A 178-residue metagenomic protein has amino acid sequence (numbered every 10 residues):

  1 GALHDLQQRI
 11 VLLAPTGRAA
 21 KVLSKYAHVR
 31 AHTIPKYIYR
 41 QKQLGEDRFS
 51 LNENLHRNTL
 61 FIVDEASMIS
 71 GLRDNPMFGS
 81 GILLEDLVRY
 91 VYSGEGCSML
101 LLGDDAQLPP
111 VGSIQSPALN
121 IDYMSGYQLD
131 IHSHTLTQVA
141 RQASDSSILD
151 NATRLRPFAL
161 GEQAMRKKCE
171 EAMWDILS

Functional and structural regions predicted by a protein language model:
G1-H4: Walker A/P-loop NTP-binding motif
Q8-F61: Inter-Walker segment of RecA-like/P-loop motor cores
A19-K25, Y39-Q41, I69-G71, L108-G112 (+1 more regions): Switch/connector loops and helix/strand junctions flanking conserved nucleotide-binding motifs in nucleotide-processing
V29-A31, M77-L83, S116-I121: Glycine-rich, phosphate-binding/catalytic loops in enzymes
Q43-L60, I69, N75, G79 (+1 more regions): Short basic/glycine-enriched coil/helix segment immediately N-terminal to the Walker B
F61, L100-L101: Hydrophobic positions in the central parallel beta-sheet of the AAA+
D64-A66, D105: Walker B catalytic acidic pair
E85-D86, Y90-C97, D105-S178: Conserved helicase motor core of P-loop NTPases
